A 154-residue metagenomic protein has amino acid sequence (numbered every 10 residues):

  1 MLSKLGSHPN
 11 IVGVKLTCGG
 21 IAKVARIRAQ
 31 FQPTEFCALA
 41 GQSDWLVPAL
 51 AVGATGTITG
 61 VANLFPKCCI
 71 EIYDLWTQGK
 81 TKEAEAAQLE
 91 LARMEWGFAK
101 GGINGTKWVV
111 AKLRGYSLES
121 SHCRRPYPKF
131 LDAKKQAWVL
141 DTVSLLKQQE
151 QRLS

Functional and structural regions predicted by a protein language model:
M1-T55: Ligand/cofactor pocket segment of small-molecule handling proteins
A51-A54, I58-V61, F65-S154: C-terminal alpha-helical cap/extension of soluble enzyme domains
